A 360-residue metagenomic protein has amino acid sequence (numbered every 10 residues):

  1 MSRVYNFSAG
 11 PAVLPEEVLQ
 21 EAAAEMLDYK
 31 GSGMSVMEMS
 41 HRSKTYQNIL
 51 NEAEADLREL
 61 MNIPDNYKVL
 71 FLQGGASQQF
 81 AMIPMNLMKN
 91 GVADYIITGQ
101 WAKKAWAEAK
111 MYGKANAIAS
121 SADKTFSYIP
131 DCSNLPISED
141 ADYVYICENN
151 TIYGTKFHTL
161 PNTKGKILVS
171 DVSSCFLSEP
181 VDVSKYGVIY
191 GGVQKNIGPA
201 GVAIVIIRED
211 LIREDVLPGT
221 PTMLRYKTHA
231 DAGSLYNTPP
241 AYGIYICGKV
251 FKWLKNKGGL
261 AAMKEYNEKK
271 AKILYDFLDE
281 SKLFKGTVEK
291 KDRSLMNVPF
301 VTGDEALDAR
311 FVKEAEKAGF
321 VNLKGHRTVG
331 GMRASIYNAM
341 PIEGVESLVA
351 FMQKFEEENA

Functional and structural regions predicted by a protein language model:
S2-V4, K317, H326, G330-A360: PLP-dependent enzyme catalytic core of the Aspartate aminotransferase-like
R3-E54: A glycine-/small-polar-enriched, mobile loop at the entrance of the PLP active site in fold-type I
G10, A109, S120-F176: Active-site phosphate-binding strand-loop segment of PLP-dependent enzymes
P15, V193-Y275, E289, E358-A360: Active-site C-terminal subdomain of aminotransferase-like
G33-Q79, N86, Q100, E108: Conserved N-terminal alpha-helix of the aminotransferase class I/II PLP-enzyme fold
S77-D142: PLP-dependent aminotransferase-like
V169, V183-Q194, A203: Conserved active-site segment immediately N-terminal to the catalytic lysine that forms the internal aldimine
F284-A315: Conserved PLP-binding catalytic core of the aspartate aminotransferase-like
